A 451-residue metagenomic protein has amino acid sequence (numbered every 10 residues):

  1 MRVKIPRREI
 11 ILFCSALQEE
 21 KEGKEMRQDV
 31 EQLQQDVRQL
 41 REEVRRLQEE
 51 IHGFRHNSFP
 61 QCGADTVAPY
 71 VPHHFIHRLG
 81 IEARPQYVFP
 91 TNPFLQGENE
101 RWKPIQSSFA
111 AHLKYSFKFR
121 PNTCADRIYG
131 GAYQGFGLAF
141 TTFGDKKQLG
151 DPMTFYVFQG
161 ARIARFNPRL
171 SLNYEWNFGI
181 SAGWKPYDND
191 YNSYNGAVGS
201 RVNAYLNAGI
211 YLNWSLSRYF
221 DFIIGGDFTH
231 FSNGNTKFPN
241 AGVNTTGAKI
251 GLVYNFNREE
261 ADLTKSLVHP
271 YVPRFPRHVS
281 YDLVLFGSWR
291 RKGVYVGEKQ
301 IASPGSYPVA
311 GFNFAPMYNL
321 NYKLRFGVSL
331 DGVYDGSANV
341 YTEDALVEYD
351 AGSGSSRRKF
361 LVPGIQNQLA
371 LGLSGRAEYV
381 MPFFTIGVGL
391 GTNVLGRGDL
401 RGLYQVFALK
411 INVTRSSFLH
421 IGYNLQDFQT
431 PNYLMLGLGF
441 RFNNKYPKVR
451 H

Functional and structural regions predicted by a protein language model:
H73-L79, I128-Q134, P168-Y174, R218-F222 (+7 more regions): Outer-envelope beta-barrel architecture signal
F75, I105-A111, L149-F155, L170 (+8 more regions): Residues that define the transmembrane beta-barrel architecture of outer-membrane proteins
I81, A111-F117, V157-I163, W176-I180 (+9 more regions): Residues on the lipid-exposed face of transmembrane beta-strands in outer-membrane beta-barrel proteins
A83-F89, F117, L138-G144, F178-P186 (+8 more regions): Transmembrane beta-strands of outer-membrane beta-barrel pores
V88-A110, Q148-L149, R291-N313: Surface-exposed strand-loop-strand hairpins of Gram-negative outer-membrane beta-barrel proteins
F89, N122-C124, W214, R218-F222 (+5 more regions): Repeated loop/turn-to-beta-strand initiation elements of outer-membrane beta-barrel proteins
Y129-A182, L252, L320-V394, I411-V413 (+2 more regions): Gram-negative (and chloroplast) outer-membrane scaffold detector with strong preference for beta-barrel transmembrane
N244-K265, P431-H451: Outer-membrane beta-barrel "beta-signal"
